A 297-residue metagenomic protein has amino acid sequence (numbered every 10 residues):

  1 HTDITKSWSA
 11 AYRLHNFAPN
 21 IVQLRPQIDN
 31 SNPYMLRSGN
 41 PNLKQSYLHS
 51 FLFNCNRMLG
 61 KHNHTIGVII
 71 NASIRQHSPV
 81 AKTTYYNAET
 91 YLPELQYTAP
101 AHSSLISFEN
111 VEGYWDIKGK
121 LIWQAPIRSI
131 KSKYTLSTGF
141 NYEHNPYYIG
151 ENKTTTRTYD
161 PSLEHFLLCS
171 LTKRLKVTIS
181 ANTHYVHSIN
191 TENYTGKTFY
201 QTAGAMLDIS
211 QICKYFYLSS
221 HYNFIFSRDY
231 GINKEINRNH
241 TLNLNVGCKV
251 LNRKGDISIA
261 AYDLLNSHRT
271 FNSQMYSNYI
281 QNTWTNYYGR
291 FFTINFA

Functional and structural regions predicted by a protein language model:
H1-A297: Exposed, low-structure sequence patches enriched in small/polar residues
